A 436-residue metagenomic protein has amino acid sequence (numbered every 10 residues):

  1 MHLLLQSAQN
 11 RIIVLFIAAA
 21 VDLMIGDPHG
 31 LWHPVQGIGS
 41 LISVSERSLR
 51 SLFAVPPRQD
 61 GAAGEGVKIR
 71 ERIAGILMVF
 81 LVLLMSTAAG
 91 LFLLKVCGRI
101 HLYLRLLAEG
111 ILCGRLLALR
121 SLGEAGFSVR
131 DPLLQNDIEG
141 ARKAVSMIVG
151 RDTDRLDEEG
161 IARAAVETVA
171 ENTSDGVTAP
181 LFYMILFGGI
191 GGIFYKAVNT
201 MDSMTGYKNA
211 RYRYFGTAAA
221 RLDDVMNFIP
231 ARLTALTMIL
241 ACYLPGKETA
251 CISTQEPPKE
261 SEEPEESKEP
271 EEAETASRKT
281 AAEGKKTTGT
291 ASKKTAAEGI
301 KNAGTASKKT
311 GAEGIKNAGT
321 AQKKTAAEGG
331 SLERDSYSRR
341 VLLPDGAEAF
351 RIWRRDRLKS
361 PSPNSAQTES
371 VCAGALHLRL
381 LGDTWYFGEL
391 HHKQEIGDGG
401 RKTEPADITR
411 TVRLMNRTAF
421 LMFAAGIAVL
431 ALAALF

Functional and structural regions predicted by a protein language model:
M1-F194, G206-E272, E298, K316-G319 (+1 more regions): Hydrophobic alpha-helical transmembrane segments
N199: Substrate/ligand-engaging "lid" and interaction regions
S203: Glycine-rich phosphate/dinucleotide-binding loop and adjoining beta-alpha-beta core of small-molecule
S267-A326: Long, intrinsically disordered low-complexity tandem-repeat segments
